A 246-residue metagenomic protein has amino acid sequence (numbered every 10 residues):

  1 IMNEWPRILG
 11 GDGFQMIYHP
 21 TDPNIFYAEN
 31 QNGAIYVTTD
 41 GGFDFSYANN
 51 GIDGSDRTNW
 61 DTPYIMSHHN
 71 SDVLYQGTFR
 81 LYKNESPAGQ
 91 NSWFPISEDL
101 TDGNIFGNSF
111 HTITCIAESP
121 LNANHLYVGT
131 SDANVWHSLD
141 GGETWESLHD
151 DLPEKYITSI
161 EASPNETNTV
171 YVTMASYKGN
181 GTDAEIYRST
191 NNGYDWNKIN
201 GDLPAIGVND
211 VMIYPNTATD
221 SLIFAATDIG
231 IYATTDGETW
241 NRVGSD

Functional and structural regions predicted by a protein language model:
I1-D246: Beta-propeller blade termini and top-face loops
